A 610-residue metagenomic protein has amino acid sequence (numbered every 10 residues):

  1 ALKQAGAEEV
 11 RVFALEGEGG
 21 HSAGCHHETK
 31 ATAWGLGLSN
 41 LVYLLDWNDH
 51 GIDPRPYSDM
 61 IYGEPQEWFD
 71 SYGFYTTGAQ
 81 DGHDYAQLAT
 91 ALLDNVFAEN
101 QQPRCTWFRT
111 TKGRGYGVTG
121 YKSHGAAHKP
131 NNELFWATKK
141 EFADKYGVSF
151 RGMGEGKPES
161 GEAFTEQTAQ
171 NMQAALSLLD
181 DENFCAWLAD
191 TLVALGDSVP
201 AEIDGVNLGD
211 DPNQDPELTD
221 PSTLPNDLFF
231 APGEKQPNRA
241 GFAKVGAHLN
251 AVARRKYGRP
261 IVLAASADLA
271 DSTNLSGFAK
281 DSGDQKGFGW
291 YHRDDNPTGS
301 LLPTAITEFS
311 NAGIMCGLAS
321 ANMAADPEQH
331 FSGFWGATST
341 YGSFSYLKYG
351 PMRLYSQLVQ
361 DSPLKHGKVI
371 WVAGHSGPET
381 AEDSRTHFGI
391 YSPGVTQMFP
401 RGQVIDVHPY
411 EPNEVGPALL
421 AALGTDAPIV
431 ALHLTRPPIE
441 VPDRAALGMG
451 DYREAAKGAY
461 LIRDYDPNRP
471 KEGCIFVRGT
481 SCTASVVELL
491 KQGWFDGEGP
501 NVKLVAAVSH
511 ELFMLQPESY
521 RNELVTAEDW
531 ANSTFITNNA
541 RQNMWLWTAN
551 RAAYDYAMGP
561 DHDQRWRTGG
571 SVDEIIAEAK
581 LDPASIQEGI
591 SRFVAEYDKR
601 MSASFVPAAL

Functional and structural regions predicted by a protein language model:
A1-F13, A169-V441, A506, E511 (+3 more regions): Thiamine diphosphate
Q4-E9, F13, H21-S22, H26-A163 (+2 more regions): Thiamine diphosphate
E18: Active-site glycine-centered loops adjacent to acidic/histidine catalytic or metal-binding residues that shape
